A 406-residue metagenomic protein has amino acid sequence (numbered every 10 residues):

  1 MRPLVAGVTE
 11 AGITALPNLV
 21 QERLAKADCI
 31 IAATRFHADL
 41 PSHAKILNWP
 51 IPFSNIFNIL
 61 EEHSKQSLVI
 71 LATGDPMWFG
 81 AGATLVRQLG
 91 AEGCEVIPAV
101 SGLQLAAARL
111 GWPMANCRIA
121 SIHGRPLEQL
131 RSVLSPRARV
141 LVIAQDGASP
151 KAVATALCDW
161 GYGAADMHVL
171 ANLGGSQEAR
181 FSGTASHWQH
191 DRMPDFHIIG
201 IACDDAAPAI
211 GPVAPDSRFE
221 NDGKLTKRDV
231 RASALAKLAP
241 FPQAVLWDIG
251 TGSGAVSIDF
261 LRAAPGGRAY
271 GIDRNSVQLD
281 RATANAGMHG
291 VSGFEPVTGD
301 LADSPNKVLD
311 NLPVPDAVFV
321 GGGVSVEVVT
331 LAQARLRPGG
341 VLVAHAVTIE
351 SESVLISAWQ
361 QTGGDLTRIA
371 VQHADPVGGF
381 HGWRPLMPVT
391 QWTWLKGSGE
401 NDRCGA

Functional and structural regions predicted by a protein language model:
M1-I97, Q104-L105, G266-A269, D273 (+2 more regions): Class I S-adenosyl-L-methionine
R2-G7, I13-Q21, Q66-L68, A138-G223: A contiguous loop/helix-start segment that scaffolds small-molecule binding in enzyme catalytic cores
P3, T9-G12, G74-R137, A302-D303 (+3 more regions): Class I SAM-dependent methyltransferase SAM-binding "motif I" and its flanking Rossmann-like core
F181-F196, S351, A358-D402: Active-site capping/gating segments
Q243-G252: Conserved class I S-adenosyl-L-methionine
S253-P265: Conserved SAM-binding loop of SAM-dependent methyltransferases across substrates and taxa, primarily the Class I
R274, E295-P376: S-adenosylmethionine
L279-D280, E352: Short alpha-helix immediately C-terminal to the canonical SAM-binding loop
